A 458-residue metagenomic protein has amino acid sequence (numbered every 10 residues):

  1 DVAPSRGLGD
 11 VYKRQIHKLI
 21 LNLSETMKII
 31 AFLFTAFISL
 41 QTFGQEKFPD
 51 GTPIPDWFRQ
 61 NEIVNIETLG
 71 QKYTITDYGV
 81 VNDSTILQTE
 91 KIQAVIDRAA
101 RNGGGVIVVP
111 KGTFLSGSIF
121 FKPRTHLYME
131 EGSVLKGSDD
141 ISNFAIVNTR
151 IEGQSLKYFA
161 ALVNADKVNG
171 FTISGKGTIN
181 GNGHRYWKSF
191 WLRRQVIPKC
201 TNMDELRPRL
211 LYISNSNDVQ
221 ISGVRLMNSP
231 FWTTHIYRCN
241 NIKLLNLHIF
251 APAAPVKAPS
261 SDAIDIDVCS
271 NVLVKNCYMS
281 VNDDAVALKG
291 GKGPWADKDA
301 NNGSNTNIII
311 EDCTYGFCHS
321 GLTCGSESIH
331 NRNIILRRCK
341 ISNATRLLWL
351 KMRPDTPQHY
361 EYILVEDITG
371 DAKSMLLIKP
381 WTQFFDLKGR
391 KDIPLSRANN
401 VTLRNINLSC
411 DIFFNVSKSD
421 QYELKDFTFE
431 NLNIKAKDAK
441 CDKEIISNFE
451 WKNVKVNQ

Functional and structural regions predicted by a protein language model:
D1-Q15: Single conserved hydrophobic/aromatic residue that forms the stacking wall/gate of nucleotide- or nucleobase-binding
P4, Q220, H235: Conserved Rossmann-like nucleotide-binding pocket used by diverse enzymes that bind dinucleotide cofactors
P4-L8, Q71, S260, N282 (+1 more regions): Cysteine-rich, disulfide-stabilized extracellular repeat modules
L19: Cationic, low-complexity basic patches in intrinsically disordered or flexible, solvent-exposed regions
N22-A31, F37, T42-V108, T113-N215 (+7 more regions): Extracellular "leader-to-stem" segments immediately downstream of a signal peptide or signal-anchor in secreted/lumenal
I86-T89, S304, R397: Electropositive phosphate-/nucleotide-binding environments in soluble metabolic enzymes
S118-F121, S138-D139, A161-D166, R209-N215 (+10 more regions): Glycine-rich beta-solenoid repeat tracts in large extracellular/virion proteins
E131-G132, N169-T178, N217-N228, N240-A253 (+9 more regions): Right-handed parallel beta-helix
